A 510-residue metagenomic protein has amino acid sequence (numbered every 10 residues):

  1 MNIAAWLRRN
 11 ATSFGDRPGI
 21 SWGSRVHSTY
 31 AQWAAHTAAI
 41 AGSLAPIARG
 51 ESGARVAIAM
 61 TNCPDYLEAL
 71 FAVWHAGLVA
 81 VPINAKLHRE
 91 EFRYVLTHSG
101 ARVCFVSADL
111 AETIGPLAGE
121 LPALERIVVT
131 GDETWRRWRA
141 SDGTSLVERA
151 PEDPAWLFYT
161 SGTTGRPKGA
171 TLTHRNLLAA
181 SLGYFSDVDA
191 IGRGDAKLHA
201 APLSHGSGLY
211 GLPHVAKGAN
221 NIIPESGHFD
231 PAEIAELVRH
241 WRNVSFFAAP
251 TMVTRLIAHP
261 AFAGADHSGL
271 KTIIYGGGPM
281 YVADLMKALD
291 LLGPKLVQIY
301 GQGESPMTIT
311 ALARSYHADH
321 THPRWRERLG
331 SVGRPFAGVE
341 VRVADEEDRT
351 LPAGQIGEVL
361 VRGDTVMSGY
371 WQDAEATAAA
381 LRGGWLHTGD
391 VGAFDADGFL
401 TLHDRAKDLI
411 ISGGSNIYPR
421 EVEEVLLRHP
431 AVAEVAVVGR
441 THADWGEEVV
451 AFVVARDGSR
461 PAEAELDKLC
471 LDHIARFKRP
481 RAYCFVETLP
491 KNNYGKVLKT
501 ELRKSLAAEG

Functional and structural regions predicted by a protein language model:
R8, D16-G50, A54-C63, L67-F71 (+1 more regions): Conserved AMP-binding/adenylate-forming core of the ANL superfamily
G15-D16, D142-Y159, R166, A190-A196 (+1 more regions): Conserved pre-ATP/AMP-binding loop-to-beta segment of ANL
H27-A31, A155-L182: Conserved AMP-binding A3 loop
G42, Y66, L87, C104 (+7 more regions): AMP-binding/adenylate-forming catalytic core of the ANL superfamily
D109-E152, R166: ANL superfamily adenylate-forming
L178-A196, S204-V244, H259: Conserved AMP-binding/adenylation subdomain of ANL enzymes
A219, N243-F247, A258-E327, E340 (+1 more regions): Gly/Ser/Thr-rich phosphate-binding loop
S331-G338, E346-A379, I417: Conserved ATP/PPi-binding loop(s) of AMP-dependent carboxylate-activating enzymes
